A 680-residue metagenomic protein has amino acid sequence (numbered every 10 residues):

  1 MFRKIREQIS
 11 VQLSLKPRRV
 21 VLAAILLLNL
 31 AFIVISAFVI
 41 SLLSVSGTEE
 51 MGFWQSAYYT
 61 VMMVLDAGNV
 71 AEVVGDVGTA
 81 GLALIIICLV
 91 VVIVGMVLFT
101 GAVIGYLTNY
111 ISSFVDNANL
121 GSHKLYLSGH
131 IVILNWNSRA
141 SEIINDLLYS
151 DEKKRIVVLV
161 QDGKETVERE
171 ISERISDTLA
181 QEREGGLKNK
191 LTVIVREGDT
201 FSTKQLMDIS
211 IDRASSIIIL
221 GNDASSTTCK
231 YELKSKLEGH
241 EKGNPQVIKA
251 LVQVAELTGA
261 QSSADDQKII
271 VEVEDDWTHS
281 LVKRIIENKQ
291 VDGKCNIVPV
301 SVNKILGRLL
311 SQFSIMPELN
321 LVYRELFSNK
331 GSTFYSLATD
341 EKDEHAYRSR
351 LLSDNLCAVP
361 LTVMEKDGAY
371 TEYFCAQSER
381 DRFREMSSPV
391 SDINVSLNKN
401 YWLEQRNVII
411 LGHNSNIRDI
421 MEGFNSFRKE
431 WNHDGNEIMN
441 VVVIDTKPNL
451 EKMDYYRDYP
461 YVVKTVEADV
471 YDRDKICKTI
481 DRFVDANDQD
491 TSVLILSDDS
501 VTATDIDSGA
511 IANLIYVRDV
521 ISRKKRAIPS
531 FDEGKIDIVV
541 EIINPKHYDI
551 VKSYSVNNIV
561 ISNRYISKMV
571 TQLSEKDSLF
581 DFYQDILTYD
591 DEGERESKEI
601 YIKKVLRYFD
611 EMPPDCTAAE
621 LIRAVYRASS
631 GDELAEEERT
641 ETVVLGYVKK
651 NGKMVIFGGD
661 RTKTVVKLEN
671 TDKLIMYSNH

Functional and structural regions predicted by a protein language model:
M1-H680: Cytosolic regulatory regions of ion transport systems
